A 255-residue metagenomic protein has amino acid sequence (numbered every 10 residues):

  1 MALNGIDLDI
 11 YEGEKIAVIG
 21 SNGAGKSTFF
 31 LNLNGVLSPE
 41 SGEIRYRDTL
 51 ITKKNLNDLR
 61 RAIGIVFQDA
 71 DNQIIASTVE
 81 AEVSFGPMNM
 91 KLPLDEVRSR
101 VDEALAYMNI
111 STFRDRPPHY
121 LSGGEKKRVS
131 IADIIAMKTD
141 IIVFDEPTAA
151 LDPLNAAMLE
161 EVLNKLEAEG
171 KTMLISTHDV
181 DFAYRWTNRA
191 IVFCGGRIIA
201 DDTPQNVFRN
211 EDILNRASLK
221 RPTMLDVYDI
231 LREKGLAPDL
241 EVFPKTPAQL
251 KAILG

Functional and structural regions predicted by a protein language model:
N34: Helix-to-loop junction immediately C-terminal to a conserved catalytic motif
G42-L50, L59: Conserved ABC transporter NBD signature motif
D95-F113: Conserved ABC ATPase "signature" region
P117-L121, E125: Conserved ABC ATPase signature
I142-D145: Catalytic Walker B motif of ABC-type/P-loop ATPase nucleotide-binding domains
T177-H178: H-loop/switch region of ABC-family ATPase nucleotide-binding domains
G195-G196: Conserved ABC ATPase "signature" C-loop
